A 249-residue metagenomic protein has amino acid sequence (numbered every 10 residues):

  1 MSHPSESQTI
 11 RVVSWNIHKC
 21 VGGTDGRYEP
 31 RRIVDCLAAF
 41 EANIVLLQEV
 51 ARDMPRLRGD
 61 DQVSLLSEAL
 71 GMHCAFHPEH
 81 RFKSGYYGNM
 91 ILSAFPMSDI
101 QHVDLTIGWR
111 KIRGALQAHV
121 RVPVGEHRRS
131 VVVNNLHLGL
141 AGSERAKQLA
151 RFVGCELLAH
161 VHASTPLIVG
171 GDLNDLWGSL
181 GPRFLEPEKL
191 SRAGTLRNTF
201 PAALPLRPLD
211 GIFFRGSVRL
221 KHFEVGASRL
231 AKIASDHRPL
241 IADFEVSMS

Functional and structural regions predicted by a protein language model:
M1-I44, E68-A69, H73-S249: Active-site regions of metal-assisted phosphoester/phosphodiester hydrolases, unifying DNase/endonuclease modules
G22, Q48-R56: Active-site neighborhood of divalent metal-dependent phosphoester/pyrophosphate hydrolases
D60-D61: Short, surface-exposed acidic-centric catalytic microdomains
S64: Active-site phosphate/pyrophosphate- and oxyanion-stabilizing loops and adjacent acidic/basic residues in soluble
